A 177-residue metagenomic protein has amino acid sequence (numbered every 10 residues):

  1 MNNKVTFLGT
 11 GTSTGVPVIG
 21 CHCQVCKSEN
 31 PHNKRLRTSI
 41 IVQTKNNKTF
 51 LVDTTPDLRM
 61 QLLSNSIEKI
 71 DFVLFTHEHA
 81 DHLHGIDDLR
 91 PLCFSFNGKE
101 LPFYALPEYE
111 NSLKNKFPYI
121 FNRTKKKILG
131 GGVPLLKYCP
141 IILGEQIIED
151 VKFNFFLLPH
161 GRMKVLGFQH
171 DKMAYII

Functional and structural regions predicted by a protein language model:
M1-I176: Binuclear metal-dependent hydrolase catalytic cores
